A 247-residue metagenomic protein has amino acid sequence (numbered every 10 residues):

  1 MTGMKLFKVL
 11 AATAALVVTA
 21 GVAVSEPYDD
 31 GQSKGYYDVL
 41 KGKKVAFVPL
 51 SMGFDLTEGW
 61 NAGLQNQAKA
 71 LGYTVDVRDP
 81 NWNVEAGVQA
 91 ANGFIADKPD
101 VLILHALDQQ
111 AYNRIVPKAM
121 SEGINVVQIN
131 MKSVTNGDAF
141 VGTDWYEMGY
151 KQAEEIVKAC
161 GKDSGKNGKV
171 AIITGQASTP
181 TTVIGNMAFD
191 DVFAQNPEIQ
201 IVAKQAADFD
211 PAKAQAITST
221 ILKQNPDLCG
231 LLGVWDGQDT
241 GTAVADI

Functional and structural regions predicted by a protein language model:
T2-A11, G21-I247: A residue-level marker of the well-folded mature domains of exported/periplasmic proteins
T13-L16: Short, linear, compositionally biased motifs with a strong N-terminal bias
